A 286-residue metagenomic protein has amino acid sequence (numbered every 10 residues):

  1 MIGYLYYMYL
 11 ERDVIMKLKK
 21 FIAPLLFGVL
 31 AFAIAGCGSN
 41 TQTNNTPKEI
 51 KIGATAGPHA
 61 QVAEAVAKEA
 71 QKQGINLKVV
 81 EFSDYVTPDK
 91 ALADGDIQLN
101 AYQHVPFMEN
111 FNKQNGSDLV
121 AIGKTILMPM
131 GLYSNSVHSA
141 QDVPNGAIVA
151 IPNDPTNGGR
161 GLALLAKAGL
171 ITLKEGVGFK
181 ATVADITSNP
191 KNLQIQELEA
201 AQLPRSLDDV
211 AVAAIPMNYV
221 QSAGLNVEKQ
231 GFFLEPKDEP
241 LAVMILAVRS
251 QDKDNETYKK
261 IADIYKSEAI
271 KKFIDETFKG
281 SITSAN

Functional and structural regions predicted by a protein language model:
A33-G36: C-terminal motif of bacterial Sec signal peptides marking the signal peptidase cleavage site
N45-G57, I75-E81, I148-V149: Short, well-ordered beta-strand elements
G57, S83-Y85, G95, L99-E109 (+4 more regions): Beta->alpha turn/N-cap motifs
V79-K90, G178-R205: Short helix-initiation/N-cap motifs at beta->coil->alpha
N110-I122, S136-V137, D209, A214 (+1 more regions): Ligand-binding "clamshell"
I122-I171, K271: A conserved helix-loop-strand patch within extracytoplasmic ligand-binding domains of the periplasmic binding
P129-A140, A242-N255: A bilobed periplasmic-binding-protein/Venus flytrap-type ligand-binding module shared by bacterial periplasmic
N157-A166, Y265-A285: Periplasmic-binding protein-like
